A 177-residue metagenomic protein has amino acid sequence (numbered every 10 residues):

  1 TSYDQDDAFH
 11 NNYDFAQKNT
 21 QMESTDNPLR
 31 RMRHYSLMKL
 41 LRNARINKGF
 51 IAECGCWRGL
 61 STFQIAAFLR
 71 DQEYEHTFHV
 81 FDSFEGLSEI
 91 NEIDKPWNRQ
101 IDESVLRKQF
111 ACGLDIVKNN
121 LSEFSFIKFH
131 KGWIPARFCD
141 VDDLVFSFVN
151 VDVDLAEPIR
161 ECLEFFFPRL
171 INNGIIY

Functional and structural regions predicted by a protein language model:
Y3-R31, R45-Y177: S-adenosylmethionine/decaboxylated-SAM
R33-S36: Conserved pre-motif I regulatory segment
M38-L41: Pre-Walker A adenine-sensing motif
